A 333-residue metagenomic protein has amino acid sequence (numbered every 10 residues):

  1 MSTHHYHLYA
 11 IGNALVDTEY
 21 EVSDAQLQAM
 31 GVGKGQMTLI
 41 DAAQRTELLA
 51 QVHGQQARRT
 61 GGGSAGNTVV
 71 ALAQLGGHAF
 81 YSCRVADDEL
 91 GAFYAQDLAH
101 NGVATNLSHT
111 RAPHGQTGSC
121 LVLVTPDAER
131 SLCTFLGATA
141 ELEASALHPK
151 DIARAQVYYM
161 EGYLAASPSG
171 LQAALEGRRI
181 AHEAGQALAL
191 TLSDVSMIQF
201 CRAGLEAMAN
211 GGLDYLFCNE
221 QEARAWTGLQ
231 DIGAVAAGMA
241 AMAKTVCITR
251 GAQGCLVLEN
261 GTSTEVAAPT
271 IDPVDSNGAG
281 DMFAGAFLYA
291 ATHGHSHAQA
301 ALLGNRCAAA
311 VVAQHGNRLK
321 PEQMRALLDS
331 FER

Functional and structural regions predicted by a protein language model:
M1-L15, E21, Q28-L39, G54 (+4 more regions): Conserved phosphate-binding/catalytic region of the ribokinase-like
M1-S82, A92-F93: Glycine-rich phosphate/adenosyl-contacting loop at the front of the ribokinase-like
V69-H78, V122-T125, A290-H293: Alpha-helix C-terminal capping segments
A79, T105, L188-A189, V246: Hydrophobic beta-strand scaffold residues
D97-H114: A glycine-rich helix N-cap at a beta->alpha junction
N106-R111, V122-P168: Conserved phosphate-binding/catalytic loop of the ribokinase/pfkB sugar-kinase fold
V157-A237, Q253-C255: Conserved beta-alpha-beta core of the PfkB/ribokinase-like small-molecule kinase fold
